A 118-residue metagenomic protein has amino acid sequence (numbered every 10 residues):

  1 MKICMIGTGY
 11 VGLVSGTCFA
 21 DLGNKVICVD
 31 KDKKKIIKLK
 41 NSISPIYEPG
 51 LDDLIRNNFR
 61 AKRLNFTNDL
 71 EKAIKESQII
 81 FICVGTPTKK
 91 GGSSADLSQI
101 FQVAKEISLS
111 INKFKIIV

Functional and structural regions predicted by a protein language model:
M1-I117: Structural/interface elements that position substrates and couple domains in central-metabolism enzymes
